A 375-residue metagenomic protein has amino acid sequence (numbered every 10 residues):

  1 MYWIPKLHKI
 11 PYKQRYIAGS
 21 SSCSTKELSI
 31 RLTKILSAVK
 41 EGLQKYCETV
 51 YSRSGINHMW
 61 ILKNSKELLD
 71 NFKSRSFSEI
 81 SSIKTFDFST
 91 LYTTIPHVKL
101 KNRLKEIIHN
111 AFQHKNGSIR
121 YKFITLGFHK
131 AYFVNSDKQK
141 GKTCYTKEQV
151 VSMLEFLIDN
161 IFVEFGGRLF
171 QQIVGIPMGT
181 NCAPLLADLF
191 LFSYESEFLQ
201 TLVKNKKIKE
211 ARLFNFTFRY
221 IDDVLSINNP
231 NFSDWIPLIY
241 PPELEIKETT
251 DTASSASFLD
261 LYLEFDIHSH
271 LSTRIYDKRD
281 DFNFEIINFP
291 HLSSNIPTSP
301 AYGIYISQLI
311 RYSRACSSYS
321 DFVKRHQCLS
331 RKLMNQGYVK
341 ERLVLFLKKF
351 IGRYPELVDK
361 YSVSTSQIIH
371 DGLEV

Functional and structural regions predicted by a protein language model:
M1, G55-K66, K140-M153: Long, contiguous juxta-domain segments that are non-catalytic but functionally important
M1-P11, R75-I80, D159-G166, I275-K278 (+1 more regions): Short, compositionally biased low-complexity segments
M1-S52, I56-W60, S320-D321, N335-F346 (+3 more regions): Non-catalytic nucleic-acid-binding interfaces of large nucleic-acid enzymes and RNP effectors
K9, S24, S89-L91, E264: Short, solvent-exposed loop/turn segments at secondary-structure junctions
T25-V39, N64, L68-D70, F192-V203 (+1 more regions): Inter-domain linker/hinge segments that demarcate the starts of reverse transcriptase and RNase H-type modules
K26-T85, T90-T93, Y121, K204-K209: Active-site-proximal segment of RNA-dependent polymerases
N71, R75-L238, D251-F258, D266-I267: Conserved polymerase palm-domain catalytic core
Q172-P177, N181-D188, F192, S196 (+1 more regions): Active-site and adjacent loop segments of nucleotide-processing enzymes that use two-metal-ion phosphate chemistry
